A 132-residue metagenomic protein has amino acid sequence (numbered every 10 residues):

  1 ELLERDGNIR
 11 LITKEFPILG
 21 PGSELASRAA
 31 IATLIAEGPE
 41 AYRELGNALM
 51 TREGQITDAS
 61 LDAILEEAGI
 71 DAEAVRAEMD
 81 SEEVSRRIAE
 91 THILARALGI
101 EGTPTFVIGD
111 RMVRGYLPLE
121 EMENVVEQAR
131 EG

Functional and structural regions predicted by a protein language model:
E1-E66, E127, G132: Structural alpha/beta surface segment adjacent to cysteine/selenocysteine redox centers across thiol/disulfide enzymes
E1-L3, D62-G132: C-terminal cap of thioredoxin/glutaredoxin-like
